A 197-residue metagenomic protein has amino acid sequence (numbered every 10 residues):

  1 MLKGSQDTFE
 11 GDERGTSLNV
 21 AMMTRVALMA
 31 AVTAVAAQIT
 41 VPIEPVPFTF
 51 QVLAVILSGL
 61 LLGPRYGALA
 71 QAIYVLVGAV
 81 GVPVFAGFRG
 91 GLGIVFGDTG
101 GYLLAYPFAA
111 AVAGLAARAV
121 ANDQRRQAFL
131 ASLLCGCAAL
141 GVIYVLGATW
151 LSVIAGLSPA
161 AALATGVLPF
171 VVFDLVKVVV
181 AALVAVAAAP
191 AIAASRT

Functional and structural regions predicted by a protein language model:
M1-A27, A164-T197: Alpha-helical transmembrane segments and their cytosolic interface
L2-A70: Hydrophobic transmembrane alpha-helices
K3-D12, V35, L92-I143: Short helix-perturbing small/polar motifs within transmembrane alpha-helices
L18-M29, Q51-V55, G67, D98 (+4 more regions): Residue-level signature of transmembrane alpha-helical entry/exit and packing/kink sites in multi-pass membrane
R25-T33, V55, G59, A70-G78 (+10 more regions): Alpha-helical transmembrane segments in multi-pass membrane proteins
A37-F48, I73-A109: Interfacial aromatic-anchored transmembrane helix boundaries in multi-pass membrane proteins
V82-F88, W150-A164: Interfacial helix-loop-helix junctions of multi-pass membrane proteins
